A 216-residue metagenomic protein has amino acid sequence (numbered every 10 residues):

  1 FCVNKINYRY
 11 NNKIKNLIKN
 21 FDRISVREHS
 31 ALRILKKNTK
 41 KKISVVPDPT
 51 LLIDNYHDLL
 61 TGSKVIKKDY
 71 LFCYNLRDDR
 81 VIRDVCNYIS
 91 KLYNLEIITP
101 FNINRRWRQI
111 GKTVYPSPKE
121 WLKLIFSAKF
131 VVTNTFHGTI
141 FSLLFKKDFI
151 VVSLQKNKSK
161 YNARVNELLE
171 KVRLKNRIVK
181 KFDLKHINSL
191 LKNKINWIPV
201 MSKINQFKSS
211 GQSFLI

Functional and structural regions predicted by a protein language model:
F1-I216: Active-site anion-handling motifs in enzyme catalytic cores
